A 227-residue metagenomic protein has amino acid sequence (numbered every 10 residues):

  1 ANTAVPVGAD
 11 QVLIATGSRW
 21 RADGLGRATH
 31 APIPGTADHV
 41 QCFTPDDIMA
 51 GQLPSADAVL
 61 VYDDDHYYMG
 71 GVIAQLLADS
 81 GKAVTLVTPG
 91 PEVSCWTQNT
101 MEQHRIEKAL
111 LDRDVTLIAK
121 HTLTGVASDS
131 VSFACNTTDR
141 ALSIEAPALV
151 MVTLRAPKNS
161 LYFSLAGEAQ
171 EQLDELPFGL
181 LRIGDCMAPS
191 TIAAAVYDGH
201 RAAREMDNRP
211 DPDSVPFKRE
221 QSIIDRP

Functional and structural regions predicted by a protein language model:
A1-A22, T44-D47, S55, D79-A169: A Rossmann-like FAD-binding core segment of flavoenzymes
A9, I14-I33, R155-A156, A193-A194 (+1 more regions): Ferredoxin-type iron-sulfur electron-transfer modules and their immediate structural context
R21-S80, A169-T191: Glycine-rich dinucleotide-binding loop and its adjacent helix/turn
H30, A127, S160, G167 (+2 more regions): Alpha-helix termini
D38-Q41, H66-G71, V84-V87, A109-R113 (+4 more regions): Glycine-rich loops and low-complexity Gly/Arg-rich segments that provide flexible linkers or classic glycine-based
Y62-A74, S80, E92-Q98, Q103 (+3 more regions): A conserved FAD-binding loop/helix module that cradles the flavin
